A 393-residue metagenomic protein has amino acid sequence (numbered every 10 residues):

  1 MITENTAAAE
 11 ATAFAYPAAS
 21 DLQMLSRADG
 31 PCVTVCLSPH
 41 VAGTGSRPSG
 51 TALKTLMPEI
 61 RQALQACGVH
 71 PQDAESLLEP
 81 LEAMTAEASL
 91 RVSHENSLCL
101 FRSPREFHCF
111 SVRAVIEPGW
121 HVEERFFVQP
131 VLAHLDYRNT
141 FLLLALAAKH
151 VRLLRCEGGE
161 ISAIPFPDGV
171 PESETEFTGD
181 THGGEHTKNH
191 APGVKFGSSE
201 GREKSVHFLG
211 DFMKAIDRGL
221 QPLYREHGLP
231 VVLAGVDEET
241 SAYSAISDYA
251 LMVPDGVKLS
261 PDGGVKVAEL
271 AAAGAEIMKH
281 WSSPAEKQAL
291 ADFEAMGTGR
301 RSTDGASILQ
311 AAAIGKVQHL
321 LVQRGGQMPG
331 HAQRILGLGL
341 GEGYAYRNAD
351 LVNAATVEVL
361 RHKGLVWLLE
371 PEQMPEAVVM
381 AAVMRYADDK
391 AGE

Functional and structural regions predicted by a protein language model:
M1-E393: Terminal alpha-helical anchor/extension segments at protein ends
